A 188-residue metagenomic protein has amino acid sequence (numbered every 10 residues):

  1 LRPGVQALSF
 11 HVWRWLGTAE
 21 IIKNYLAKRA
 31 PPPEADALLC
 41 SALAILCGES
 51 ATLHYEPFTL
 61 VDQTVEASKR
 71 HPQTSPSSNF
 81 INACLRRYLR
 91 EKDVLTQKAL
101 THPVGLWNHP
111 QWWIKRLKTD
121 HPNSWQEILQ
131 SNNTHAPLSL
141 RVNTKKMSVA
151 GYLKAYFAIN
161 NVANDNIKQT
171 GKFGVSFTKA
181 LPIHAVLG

Functional and structural regions predicted by a protein language model:
L1-V94, K98-L100: Non-catalytic accessory regions of SAM-dependent methyltransferases
R90-G188: Glycine-rich nucleotide cofactor-binding entry segment
